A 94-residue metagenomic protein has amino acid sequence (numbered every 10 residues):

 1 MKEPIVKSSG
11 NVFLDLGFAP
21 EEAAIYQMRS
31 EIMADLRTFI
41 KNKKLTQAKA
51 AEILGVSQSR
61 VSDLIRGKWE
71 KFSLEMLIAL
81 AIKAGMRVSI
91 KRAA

Functional and structural regions predicted by a protein language model:
M1-A34: N-terminal flexible/basic segments that precede or flank functional cores
I40-N42: Short amphipathic helical patch at the helix-1/turn junction of helix-turn-helix
L45-R60: Short alpha-helical DNA-recognition segment
I65: DNA major-groove recognition helix of helix-turn-helix
L74-K91: DNA major-groove recognition helix of helix-turn-helix/homeodomain DNA-binding modules
